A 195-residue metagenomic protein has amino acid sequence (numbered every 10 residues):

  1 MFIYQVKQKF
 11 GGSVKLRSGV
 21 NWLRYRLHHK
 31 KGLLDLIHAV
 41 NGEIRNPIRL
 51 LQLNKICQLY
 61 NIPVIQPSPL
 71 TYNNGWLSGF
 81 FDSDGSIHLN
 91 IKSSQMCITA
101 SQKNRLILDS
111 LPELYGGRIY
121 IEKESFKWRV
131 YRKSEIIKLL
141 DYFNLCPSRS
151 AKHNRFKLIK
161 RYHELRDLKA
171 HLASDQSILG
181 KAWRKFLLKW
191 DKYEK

Functional and structural regions predicted by a protein language model:
M1-K195: Internal intein/HINT superfamily modules and their associated LAGLIDADG
